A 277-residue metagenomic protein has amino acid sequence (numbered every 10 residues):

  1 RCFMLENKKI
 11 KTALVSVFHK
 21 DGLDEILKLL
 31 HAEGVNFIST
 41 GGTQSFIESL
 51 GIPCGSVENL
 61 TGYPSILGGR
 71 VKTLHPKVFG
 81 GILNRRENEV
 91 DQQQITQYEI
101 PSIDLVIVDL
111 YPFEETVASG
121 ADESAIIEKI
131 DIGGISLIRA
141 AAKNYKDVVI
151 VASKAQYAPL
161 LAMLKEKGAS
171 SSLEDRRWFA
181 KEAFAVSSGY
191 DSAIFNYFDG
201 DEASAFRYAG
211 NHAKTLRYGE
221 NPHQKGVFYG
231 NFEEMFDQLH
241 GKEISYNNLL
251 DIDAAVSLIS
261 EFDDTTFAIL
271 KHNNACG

Functional and structural regions predicted by a protein language model:
M4-L60: N-terminal glycine-/serine-/threonine-rich phosphate-binding loop
L5-K11, K72-F79, F113-D122, A141-A142 (+1 more regions): Gly-rich Lys/Arg/Thr-decorated short loops/hinges at beta-loop-alpha junctions or inter-strand turns that position
K8-T12, A32-V35, L50-P53, H75-F79 (+11 more regions): Short coil/turn connectors at secondary-structure junctions
V15, N36-G41, G55-N59, N84 (+5 more regions): General beta-strand structural signal in soluble alpha/beta enzymes
G42-F113, A205: Glycine-rich nucleotide/cofactor/substrate-binding loop typically near the N-terminus or early in the first domain
L105-E128, I132-E174, G230-F236: A short, charged helix-loop
A155-M163, G168-G277: Active-site loops and adjacent core secondary-structure elements that bind or stabilize anionic groups
